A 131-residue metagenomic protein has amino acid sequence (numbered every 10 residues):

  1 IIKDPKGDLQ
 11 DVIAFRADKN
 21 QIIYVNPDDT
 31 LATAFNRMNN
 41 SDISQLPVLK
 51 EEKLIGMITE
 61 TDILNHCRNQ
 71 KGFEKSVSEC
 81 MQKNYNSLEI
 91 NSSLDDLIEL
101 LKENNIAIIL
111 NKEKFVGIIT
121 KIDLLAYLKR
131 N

Functional and structural regions predicted by a protein language model:
I1-G7, C67: Short, structured interface segments
G7-I23, F73-Y85: Bateman (tandem CBS) regulatory domains
K19-I22, L31, L54, F115: Short glycine/proline-centered loop/turn elements that form peptide/ligand docking sites
Y24-D42, L49-K50, C67, N86-N105 (+2 more regions): The conserved cystathionine-beta-synthase
L54-M57, L94, F115-I118: Glycine-rich acetyl-CoA-binding "A-motif" of GNAT/NAT acetyltransferases
E60-Q70: Structured interaction and signal-relay segments at domain junctions
